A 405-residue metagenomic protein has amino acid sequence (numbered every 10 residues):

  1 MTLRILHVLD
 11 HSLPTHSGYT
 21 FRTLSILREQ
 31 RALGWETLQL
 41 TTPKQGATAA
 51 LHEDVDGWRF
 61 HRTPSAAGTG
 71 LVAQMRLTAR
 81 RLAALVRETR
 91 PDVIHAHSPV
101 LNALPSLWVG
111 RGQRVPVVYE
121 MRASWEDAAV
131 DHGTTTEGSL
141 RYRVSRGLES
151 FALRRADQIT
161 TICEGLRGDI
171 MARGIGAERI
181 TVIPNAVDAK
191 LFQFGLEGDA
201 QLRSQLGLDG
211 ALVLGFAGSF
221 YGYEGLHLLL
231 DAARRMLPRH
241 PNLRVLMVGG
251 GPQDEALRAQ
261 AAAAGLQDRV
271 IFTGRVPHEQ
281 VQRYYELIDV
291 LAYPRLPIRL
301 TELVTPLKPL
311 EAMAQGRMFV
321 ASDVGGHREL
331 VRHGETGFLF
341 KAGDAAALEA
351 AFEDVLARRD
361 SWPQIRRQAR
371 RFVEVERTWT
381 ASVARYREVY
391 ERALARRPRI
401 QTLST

Functional and structural regions predicted by a protein language model:
M1-T63, M236, P398, S404-T405: N-terminal subdomain of nucleotide-sugar transferases
L6-V8, L208-A233: Conserved donor-binding/catalytic core segment of Leloir-type glycosyltransferases
L51, Q193-G207: A short helix/loop element that forms part of the nucleotide-sugar donor recognition site in Leloir-type
G165, A186: Carbohydrate-associated surface elements
E255-Q282: Nucleotide-activated donor-binding/catalytic signature segment of Leloir-type glycosyltransferases, i.e., the conserved
Y293, E311-A314, M318-A321, V331: Short hydrophobic beta-strand element within catalytic cores of glycosyltransferases and related nucleotide-activated
H333-G334, F338-A345, D354-D360: Conserved acidic donor-binding segment of nucleotide-sugar-dependent glycosyltransferases
A347, D354, S361-E376, E388: A short, well-ordered alpha-helix in the C-terminal region of glycosyltransferases
